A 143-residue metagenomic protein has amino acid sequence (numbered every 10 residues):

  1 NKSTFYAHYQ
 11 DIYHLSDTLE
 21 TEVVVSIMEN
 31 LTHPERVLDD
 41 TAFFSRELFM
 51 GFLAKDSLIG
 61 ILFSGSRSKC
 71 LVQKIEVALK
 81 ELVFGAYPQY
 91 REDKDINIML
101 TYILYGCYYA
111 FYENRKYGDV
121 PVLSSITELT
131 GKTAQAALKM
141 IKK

Functional and structural regions predicted by a protein language model:
N1-K143: Alpha-helical bundle regulatory/interaction domains
